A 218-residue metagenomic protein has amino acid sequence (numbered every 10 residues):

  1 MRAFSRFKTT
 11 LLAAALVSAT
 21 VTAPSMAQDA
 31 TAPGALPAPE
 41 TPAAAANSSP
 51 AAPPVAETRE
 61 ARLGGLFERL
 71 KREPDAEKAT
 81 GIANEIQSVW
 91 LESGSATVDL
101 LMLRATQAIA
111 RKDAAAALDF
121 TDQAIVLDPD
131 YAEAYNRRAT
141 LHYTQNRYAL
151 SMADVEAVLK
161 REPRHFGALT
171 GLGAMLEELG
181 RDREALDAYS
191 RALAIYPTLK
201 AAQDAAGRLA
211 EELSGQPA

Functional and structural regions predicted by a protein language model:
R2-R6, L16, V21-D99: N-terminal leader/linker segments that initiate helical-solenoid repeat arrays
A3, A30-A32, A51-P54, G81 (+3 more regions): Terminal, low-structured helical/coil segments at or just beyond the last alpha-helical repeat
R69-R72, Q107, L141, M175 (+1 more regions): Residue-level signature for tetratricopeptide repeat
S95-A168: Alpha-helical adaptor scaffolds
A110, T144, E178-L179, R208-G215: Register position in tetratricopeptide repeats
R138-A139, L172, A206: Residue-level signature of tetratricopeptide-repeat
